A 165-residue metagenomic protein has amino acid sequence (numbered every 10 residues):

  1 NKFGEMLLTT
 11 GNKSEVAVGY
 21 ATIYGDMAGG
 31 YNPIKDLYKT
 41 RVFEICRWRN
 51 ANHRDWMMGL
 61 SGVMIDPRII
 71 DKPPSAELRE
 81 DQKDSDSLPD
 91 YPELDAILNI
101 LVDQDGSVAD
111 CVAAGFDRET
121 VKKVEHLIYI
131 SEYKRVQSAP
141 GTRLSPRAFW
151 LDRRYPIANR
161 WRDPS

Functional and structural regions predicted by a protein language model:
N1-S165: ATP/NTP-dependent adenylation/nucleotidyl-transfer catalytic domains that generate, transfer, or process NMP-activated
